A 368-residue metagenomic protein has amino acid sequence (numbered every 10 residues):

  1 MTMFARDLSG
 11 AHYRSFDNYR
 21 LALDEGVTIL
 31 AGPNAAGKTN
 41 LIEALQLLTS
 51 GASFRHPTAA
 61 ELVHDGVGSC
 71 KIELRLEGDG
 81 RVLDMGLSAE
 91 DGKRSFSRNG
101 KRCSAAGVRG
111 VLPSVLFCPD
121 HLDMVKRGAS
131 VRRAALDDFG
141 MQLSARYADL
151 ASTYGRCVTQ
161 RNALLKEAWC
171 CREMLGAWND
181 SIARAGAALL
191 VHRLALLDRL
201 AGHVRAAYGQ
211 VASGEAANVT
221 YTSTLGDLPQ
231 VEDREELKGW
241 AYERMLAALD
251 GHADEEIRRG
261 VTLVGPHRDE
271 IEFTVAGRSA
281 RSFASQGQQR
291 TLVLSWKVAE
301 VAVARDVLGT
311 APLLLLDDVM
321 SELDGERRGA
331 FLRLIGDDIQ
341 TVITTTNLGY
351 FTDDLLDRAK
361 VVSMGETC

Functional and structural regions predicted by a protein language model:
M1-P33, L47, M174-R184, A188-L313 (+5 more regions): Conserved NTPase motor "head" modules and their coupling/switch loops across ABC/AAA+ ATPases, GTPases, and GHKL ATPases
K38: Conserved lysine of the Walker
Q46-V131, A135-Y147, A201-A206, A241 (+1 more regions): Nucleotide-state sensing region of NTPase/ATPase domains
G100, G365-T367: Glycine-centered positions in the ABC transporter ATPase nucleotide-binding domain
V115, V342, K360-V362: Hydrophobic/aromatic beta-strand patches that form the interior of the parallel beta-sheet core in alpha/beta enzyme
D123-M124, S130-G176, D180, A188: Long, charged N-terminal accessory/stalk domains
D317-V319: Walker B catalytic acidic pair
